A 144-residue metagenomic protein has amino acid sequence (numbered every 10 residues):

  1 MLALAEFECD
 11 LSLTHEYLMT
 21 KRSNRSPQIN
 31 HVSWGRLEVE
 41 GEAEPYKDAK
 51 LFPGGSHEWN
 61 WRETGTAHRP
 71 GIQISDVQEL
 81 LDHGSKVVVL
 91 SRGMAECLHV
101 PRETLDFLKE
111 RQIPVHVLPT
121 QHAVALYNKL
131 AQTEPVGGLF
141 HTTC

Functional and structural regions predicted by a protein language model:
L4-G65: N-terminal, charge-rich interaction modules
E58-L80: Compact, glycine-rich, soluble single-domain proteins
D82-H116: Mid-chain, well-packed structural core segment of small domains
R92, T120, T142: Short secondary-structure boundary segments
P114-A125: A short glycine-rich beta-strand->turn/loop micro-motif centered on a GG-aromatic cluster
A125-A131: Glycine-rich, charge-decorated loop segments at or immediately adjacent to ligand/cofactor-binding or catalytic sites
Q132-C144: A polyampholytic, Gly/Pro-enriched intrinsically disordered region
